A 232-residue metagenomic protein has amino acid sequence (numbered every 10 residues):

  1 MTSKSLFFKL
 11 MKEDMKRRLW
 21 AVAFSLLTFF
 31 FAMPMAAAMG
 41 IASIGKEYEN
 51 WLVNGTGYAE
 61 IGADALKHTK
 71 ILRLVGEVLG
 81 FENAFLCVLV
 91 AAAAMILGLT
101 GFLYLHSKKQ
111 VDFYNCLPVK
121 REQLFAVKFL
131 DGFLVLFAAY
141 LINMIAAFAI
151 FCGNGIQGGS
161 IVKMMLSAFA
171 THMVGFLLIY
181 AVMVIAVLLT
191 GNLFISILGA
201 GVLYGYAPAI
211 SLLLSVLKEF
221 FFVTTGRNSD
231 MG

Functional and structural regions predicted by a protein language model:
M1-F24: Aromatic- and glycine-rich beta-strand/loop motifs that create alpha-glucan
L6-M11, V119-V127, T190-G199: Hydrophobic, small-residue-rich membrane helices and short re-entrant helix-turn-helix hairpins that build
D14, Y104, D112-C116, V184-L189: Helix-loop junctions at the membrane interface of multi-pass solute transporters
R17-Y58, F85-I96, A200-I210: Hydrophobic alpha-helical transmembrane segments of multi-pass membrane transport/permease proteins
E47-E82, T224-G232: Long, glycine/tryptophan/cysteine-rich extracytoplasmic
R73-G76, G80, L130-G191, I195-S196 (+4 more regions): Secretory targeting signals
G80-Q110: Long, hydrophobic alpha-helical segments
Y104-L134: Helix-loop-helix units of permease transmembrane domains in multi-pass membrane transporters, especially ABC
